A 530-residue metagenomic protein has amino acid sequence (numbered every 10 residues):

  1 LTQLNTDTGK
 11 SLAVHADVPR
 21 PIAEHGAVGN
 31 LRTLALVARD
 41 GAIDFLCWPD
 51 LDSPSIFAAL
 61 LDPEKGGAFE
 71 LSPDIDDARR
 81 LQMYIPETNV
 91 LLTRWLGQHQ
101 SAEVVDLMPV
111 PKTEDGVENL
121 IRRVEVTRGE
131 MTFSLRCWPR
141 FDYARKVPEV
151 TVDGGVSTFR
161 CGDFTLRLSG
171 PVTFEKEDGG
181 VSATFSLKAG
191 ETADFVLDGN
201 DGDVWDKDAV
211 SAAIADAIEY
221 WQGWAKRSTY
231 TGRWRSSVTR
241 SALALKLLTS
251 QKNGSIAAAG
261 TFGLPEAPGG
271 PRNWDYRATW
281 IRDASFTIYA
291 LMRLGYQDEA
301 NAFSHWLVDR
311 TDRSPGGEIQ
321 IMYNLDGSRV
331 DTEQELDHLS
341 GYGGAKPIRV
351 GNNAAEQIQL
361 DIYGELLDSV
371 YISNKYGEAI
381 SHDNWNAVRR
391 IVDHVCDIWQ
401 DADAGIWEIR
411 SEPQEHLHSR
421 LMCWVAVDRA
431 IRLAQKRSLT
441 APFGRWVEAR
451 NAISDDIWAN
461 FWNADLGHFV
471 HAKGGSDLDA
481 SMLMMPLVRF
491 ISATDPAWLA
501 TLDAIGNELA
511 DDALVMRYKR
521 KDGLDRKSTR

Functional and structural regions predicted by a protein language model:
L1-R530: Acidic, mature catalytic/reactive cores of soluble proteins
